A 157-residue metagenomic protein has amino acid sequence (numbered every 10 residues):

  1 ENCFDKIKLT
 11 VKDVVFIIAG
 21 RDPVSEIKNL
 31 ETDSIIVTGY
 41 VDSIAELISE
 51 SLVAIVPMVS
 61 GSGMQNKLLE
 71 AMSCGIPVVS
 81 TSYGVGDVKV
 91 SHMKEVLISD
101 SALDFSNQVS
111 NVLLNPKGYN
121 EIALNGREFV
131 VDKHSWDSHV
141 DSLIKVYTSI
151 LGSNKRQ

Functional and structural regions predicted by a protein language model:
E1-K12: Short hydrophobic signal-anchor/transmembrane segments that target glycosyltransferases and glycosylation machinery
V11, V15, A19-E46: Nucleotide-activated donor-binding/catalytic signature segment of Leloir-type glycosyltransferases, i.e., the conserved
S25-I27, I44-A45, S62-Q65, G84-K89: Short glycine/proline-enriched, acidic/aromatic patches that form the donor-sugar handling elements
S49-G63, I76: Acidic donor-binding loop of glycosyltransferase active sites
K67-E70, P77-T81: Short hydrophobic beta-strand element within catalytic cores of glycosyltransferases and related nucleotide-activated
S82-I98: Short acidic/histidine- and often glycine-rich active-site loop of Leloir-type glycosyltransferases that engages
V96-L103, N111-P116: Conserved acidic donor-binding segment of nucleotide-sugar-dependent glycosyltransferases
G118-K133, H139-K145: A short, well-ordered alpha-helix in the C-terminal region of glycosyltransferases
